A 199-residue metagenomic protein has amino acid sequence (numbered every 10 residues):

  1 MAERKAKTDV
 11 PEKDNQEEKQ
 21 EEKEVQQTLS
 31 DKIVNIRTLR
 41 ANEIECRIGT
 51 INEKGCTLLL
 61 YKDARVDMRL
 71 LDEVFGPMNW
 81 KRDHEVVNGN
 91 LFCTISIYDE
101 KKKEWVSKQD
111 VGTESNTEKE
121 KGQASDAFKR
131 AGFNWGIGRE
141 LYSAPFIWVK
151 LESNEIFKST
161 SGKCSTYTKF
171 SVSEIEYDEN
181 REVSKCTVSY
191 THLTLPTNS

Functional and structural regions predicted by a protein language model:
A2-T57: N-terminal, Lys/Arg- and Ser/Thr-rich interaction peptides
G49-L60, V111-E118: Short histidine-centered catalytic/ligand-binding loop motif
I51-E53, H84-N90, E176-E182: Short, ordered beta-strand-loop transition motifs
L60-G112: Short, contiguous, well-structured surface segments enriched in hydrophobic/aromatic residues
R65, S96-C164: Glycine-rich and polybasic anion-binding loops at the starts of cofactor/ligand-binding domains
N154-E182: A structural-propensity feature for long, helix-poor, extended segments
E182-Y190: Short, hydrophobic/proline-enriched secondary-structure or compact coil segments at domain edges
T191-T197: Conserved small/polar residues in nucleotide/adenosyl-binding loops
